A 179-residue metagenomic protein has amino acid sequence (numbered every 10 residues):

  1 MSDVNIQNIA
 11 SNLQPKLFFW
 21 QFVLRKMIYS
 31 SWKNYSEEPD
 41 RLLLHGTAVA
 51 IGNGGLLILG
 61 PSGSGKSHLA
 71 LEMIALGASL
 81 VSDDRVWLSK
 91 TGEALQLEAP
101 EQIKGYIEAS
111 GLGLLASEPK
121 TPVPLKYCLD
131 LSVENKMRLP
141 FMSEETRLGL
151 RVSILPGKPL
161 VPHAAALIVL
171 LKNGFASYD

Functional and structural regions predicted by a protein language model:
D3-G54: Extreme N-terminal, non-catalytic leader segments that precede Walker-type/kinase nucleotide-binding cores
G46-A48, R85, M142: Short, acidic/polar N-cap/turn motifs at the starts of alpha helices
I58: Hydrophobic anchor at the beta1->P-loop junction of P-loop NTPases
P61: P-loop (Walker A) phosphate-binding loop of NTP-binding proteins
G65: Conserved glycine(s) of the Walker
H68-G77: A conserved segment at the C-terminal end of the G1
L80-D130: Conserved nucleotide-sensing/catalytic segment adjacent to the nucleotide-binding pocket in NTP-handling enzymes
T121-D179: Conserved NTP phosphate-binding and transfer environment spanning the P-loop NTPase/kinase superfamily
